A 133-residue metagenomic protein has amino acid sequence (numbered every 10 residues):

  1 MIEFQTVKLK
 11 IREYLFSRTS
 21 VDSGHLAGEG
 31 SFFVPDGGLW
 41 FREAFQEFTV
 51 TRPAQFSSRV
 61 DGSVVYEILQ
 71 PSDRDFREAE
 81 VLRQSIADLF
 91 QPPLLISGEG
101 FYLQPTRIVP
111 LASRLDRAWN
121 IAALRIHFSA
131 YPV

Functional and structural regions predicted by a protein language model:
M1-F56, R77, D88-L89, P93-E99 (+1 more regions): Small/polar-rich, solvent-exposed N-terminal microdomains that initiate assembly or binding
F45-V50, I108-V109, H127-S129: Generic short beta-strand segments
S58-R74, W119-Y131: Oligomerization/assembly interface segments of phage tail-like spikes and tubes
R74-V81: Short alpha-helix boundary/capping segments
V81-A87: Short amphipathic alpha-helices in soluble, non-transmembrane regions that often serve as interface/regulatory elements
Y102-L115: Low-complexity, intrinsically disordered Gly/Pro/Thr-rich segments
